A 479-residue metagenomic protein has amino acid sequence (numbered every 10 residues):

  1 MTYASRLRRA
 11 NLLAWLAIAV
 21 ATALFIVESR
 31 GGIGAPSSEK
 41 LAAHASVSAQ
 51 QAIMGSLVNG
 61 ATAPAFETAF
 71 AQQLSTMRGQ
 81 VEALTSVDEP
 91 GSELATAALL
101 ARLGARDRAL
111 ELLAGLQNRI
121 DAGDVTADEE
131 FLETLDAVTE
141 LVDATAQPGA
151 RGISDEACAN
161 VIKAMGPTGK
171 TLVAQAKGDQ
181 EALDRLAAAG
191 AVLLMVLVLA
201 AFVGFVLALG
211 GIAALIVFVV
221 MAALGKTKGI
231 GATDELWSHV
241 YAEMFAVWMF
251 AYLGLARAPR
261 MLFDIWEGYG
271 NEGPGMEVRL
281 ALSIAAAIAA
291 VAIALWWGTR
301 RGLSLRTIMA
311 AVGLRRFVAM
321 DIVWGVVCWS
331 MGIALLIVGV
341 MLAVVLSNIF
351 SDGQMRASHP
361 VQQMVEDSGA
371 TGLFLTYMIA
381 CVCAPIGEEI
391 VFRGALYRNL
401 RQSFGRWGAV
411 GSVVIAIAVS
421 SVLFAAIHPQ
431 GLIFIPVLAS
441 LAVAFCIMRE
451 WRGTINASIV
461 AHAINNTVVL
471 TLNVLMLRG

Functional and structural regions predicted by a protein language model:
M1-A42, A49-Q73, A97, A334-I337 (+1 more regions): Transmembrane helix-loop-helix hairpins at the membrane interface of multi-pass integral membrane proteins
M1-L305, N473-G479: N-terminal, membrane-interfacial amphipathic/helix-forming hydrophobic leader that caps and precedes the first
A35, R260-A285, R300-C383, N473-V474 (+1 more regions): Juxtamembrane helix-loop-helix connectors linking adjacent transmembrane helices in multi-pass membrane enzymes
L207-A213, A246, V312-L314, P385-G387 (+1 more regions): Long, contiguous hydrophobic alpha-helical segments, chiefly transmembrane helices and signal peptides
L255-P259, V291, L295, L305 (+5 more regions): Alpha-helical transmembrane segments of polytopic integral membrane proteins, especially the permease/helical cores
A292-L295, A343-D352, V391, I464: Short charge-dense sequence patches
